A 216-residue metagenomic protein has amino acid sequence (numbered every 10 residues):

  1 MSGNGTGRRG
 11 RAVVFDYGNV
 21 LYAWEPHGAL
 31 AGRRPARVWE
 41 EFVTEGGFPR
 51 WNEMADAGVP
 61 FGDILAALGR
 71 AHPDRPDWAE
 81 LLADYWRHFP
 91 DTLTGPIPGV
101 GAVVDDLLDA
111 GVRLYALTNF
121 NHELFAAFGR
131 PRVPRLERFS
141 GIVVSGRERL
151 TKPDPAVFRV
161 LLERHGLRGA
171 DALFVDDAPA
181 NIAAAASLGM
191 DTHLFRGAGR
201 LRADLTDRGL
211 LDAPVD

Functional and structural regions predicted by a protein language model:
M1-V13, L117, N121-H122, A126-D216: Asp-based, Mg2+/Mn2+-dependent phosphohydrolase catalytic module
S2-F48: Active-site neighborhood of HAD-like aspartate-dependent phosphohydrolases
D16-N19, G58, L107, A116 (+2 more regions): Generic structural signal for small/hydrophobic residues in well-ordered secondary structure, especially within
E25-P26, G99, G197: Acidic donor-diphosphate engagement hotspot in glycosyltransferases and nucleotidyltransferases that stabilizes
A29-L30, L65-G69, Y85-P90, L124-G129: Hydrophobic alpha-helical core bundles mediating ligand binding, dimerization, or RNAP-core interactions
P35-G47, P73-Y85, L210-D216: Short, surface-exposed acidic
N52-Y85: A metal-dependent, Asp-based hydrolase signature
E80, D84-Y115, P155: Short, acidic loop-to-helix structural element flanking the phosphoryl-transfer center in phosphate-processing enzymes
